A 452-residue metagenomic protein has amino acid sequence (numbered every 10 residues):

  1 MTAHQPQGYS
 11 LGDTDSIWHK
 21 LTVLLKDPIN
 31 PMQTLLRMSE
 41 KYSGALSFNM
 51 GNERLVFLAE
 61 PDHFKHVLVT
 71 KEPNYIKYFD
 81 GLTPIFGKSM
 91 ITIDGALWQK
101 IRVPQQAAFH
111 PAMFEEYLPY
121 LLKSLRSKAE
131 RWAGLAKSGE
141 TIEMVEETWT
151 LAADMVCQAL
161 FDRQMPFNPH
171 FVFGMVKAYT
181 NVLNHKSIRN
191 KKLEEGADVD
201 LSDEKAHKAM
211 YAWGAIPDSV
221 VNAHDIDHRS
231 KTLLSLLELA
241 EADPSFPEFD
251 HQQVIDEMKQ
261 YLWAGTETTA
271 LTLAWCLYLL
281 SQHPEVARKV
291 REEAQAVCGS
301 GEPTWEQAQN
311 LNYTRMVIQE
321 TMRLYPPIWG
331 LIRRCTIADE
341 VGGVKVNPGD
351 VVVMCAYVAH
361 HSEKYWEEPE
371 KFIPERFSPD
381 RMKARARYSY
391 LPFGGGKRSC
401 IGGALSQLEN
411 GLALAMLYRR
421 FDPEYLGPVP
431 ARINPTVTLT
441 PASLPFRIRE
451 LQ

Functional and structural regions predicted by a protein language model:
M1-A3, S10, K41, S47 (+1 more regions): Cytochrome P450 catalytic core segment centered on helix I
M1-K100, Y120-R131, P166-F167, E368: N-terminal membrane-proximal hinge/A-helix region immediately C-terminal to the signal-anchor transmembrane segment
Q7, L11-I17, L118, L122 (+9 more regions): Cytochrome P450 I-helix active-site segment
K20-V23, H110, H207-T272, L311: Conserved cytochrome P450 catalytic core segment spanning the I/J/K helices
T22-S43, A215, S219, G301-G342: Conserved cytochrome P450 K-helix E-x-x-R motif and the immediately C-terminal K′/meander segment
S39, L125, A129, G174-N181 (+3 more regions): Cytochrome P450 proximal C-terminal region
E72, M354-R381: Conserved cytochrome P450 K-helix/beta-meander segment immediately N-terminal to the heme-binding cysteine loop
T268-V286, R291-E293, A404-R419: Cytochrome P450 catalytic-core helices
